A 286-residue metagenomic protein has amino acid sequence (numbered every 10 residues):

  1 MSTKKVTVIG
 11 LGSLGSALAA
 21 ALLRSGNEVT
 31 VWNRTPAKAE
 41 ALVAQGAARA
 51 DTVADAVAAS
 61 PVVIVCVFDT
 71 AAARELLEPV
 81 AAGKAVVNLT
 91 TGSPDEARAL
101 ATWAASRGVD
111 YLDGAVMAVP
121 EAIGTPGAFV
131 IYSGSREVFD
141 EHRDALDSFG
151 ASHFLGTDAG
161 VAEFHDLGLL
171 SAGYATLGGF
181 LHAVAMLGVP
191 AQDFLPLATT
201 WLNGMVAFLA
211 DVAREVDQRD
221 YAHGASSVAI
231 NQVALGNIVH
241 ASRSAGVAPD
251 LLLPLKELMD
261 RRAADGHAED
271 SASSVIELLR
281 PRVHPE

Functional and structural regions predicted by a protein language model:
M1-V65, K84, P120: NAD(P)+-binding Rossmann beta1-loop-alpha1 motif at the extreme N-terminus of oxidoreductases
A20, R24, E78, T102 (+1 more regions): Short, well-ordered alpha-helices that flank and scaffold nucleotide-derived cofactor binding pockets
V29, R49, D110-Y111, H153 (+1 more regions): Hydrophobic beta-strand scaffold residues
P36, V53-V65, D69-F129: Rossmann-like NAD(P)(H) cofactor-binding subdomain of soluble oxidoreductases
G92-Y174: Rossmann-fold dinucleotide-binding core
V161-R282: Helical "substrate-binding/catalytic lid" subdomain of Rossmann-like NAD(P)-dependent dehydrogenases/reductases
